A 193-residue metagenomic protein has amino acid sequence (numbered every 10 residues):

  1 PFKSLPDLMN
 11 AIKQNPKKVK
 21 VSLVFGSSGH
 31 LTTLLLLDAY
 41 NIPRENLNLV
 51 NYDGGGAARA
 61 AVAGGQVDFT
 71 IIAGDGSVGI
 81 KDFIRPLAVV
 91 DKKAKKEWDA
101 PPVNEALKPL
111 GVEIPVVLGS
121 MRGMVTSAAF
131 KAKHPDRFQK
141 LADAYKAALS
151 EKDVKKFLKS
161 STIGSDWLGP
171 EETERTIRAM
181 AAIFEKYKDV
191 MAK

Functional and structural regions predicted by a protein language model:
P1-A57, R122-K156: Hinge/capping helix and adjacent helix->loop/strand transition within the periplasmic-binding protein
F2, Q14-N15, A39-P43, D68-T70 (+4 more regions): Short, low-complexity, polar/charged sequence segments that are solvent-exposed and flexible
S4-L5, A100, P170: Structural motif detector for alpha-helix initiation sites
N10, G64, K159-S160: Phosphate-coordinating loops and pocket residues in cytosolic domains that bind phosphorylated ligands
K18, S22-P102: Ligand-binding pocket segment of bilobal, Venus flytrap-like solute-binding proteins
Y40, L87, D136-K193: An extracytoplasmic/periplasmic, membrane-proximal ligand-sensing/linker region
D75-L149: C-terminal lobe and pocket-closing loops of periplasmic/extracytoplasmic Venus-flytrap solute-binding proteins
